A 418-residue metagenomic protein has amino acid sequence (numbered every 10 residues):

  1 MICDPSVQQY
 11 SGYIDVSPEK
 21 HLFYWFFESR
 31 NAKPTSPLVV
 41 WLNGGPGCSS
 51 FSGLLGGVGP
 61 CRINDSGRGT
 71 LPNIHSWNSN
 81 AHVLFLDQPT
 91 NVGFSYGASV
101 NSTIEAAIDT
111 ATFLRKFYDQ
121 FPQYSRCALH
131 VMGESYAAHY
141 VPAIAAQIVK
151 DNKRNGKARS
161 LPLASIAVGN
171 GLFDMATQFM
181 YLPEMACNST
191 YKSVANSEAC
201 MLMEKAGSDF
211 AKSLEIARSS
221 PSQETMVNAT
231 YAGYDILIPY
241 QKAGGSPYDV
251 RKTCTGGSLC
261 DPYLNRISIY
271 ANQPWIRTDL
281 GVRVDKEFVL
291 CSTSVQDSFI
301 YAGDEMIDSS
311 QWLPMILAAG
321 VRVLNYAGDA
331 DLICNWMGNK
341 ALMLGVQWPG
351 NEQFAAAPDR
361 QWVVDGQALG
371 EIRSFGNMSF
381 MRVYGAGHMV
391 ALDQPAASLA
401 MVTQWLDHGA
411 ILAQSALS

Functional and structural regions predicted by a protein language model:
M1-S418: Terminal and linker regions of secretory-pathway proteins
